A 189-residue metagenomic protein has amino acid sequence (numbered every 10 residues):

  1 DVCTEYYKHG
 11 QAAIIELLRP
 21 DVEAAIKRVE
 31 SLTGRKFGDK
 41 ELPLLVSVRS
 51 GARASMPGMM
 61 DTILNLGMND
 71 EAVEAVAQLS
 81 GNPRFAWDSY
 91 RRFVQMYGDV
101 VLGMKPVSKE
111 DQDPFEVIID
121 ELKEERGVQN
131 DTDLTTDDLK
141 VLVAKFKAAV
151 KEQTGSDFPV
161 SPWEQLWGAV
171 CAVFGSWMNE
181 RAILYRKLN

Functional and structural regions predicted by a protein language model:
D1-N189: Nucleotide/phosphate-binding sheet-loop regions of phosphoryl- and nucleotidyl-transfer enzymes
